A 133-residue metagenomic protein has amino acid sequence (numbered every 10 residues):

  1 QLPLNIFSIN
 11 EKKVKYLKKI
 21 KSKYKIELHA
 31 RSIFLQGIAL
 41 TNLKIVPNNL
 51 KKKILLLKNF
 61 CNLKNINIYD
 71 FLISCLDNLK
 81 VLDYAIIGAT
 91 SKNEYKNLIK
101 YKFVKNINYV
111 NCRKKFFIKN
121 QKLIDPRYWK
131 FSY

Functional and structural regions predicted by a protein language model:
Q1-I118, L123, Y128-Y133: Beta/alpha (TIM)-barrel catalytic core signal, keyed to glycine-rich beta->alpha loops juxtaposed to Asp/Glu that bind
